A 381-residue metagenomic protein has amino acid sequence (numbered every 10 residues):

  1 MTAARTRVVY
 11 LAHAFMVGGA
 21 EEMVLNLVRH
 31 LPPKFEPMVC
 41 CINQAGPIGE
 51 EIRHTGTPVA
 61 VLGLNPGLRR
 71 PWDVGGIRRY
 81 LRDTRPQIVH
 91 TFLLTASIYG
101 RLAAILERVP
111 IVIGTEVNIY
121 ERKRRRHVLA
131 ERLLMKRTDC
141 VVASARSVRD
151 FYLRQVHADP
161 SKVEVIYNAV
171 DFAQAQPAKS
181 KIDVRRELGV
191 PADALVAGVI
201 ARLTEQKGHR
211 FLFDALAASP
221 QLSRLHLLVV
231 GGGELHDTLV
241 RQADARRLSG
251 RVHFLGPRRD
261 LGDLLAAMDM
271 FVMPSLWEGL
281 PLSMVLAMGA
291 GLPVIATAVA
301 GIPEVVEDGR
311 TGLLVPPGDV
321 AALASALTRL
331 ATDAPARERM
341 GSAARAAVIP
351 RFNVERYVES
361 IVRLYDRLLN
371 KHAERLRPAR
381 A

Functional and structural regions predicted by a protein language model:
G18-R29, L195, V199-P220, E234-R241 (+4 more regions): A conserved mid-protein helix/loop that constitutes part of the nucleotide-sugar donor-binding site
K34-E36, E187, P191-L195, H209-H253 (+2 more regions): A conserved nucleotide-sugar
P66-W72, D150-E187, F352, H372: Acidic anion/phosphate-binding donor-loop and adjacent secondary structure in glycosyltransferase catalytic cores
I113-S144, D150, H157: A conserved, positively charged/aromatic
D183-R186, A322, R329, A336-R351 (+1 more regions): A short, well-ordered alpha-helix in the C-terminal region of glycosyltransferases
P257, L276: Aromatic "clamp/platform" in nucleotide-sugar-dependent glycosyltransferases that forms part of the donor/acceptor
P293-A296, V306: Short hydrophobic beta-strand element within catalytic cores of glycosyltransferases and related nucleotide-activated
D308-G309, L313-V320, R329-A334: Conserved acidic donor-binding segment of nucleotide-sugar-dependent glycosyltransferases
